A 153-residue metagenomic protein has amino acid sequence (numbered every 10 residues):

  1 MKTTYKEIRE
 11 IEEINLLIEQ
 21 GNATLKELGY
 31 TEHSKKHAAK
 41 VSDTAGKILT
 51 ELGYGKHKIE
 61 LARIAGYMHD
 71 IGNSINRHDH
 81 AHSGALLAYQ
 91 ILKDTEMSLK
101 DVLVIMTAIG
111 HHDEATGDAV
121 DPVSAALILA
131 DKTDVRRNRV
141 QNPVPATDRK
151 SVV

Functional and structural regions predicted by a protein language model:
M1-H80: Acidic/His-rich, divalent-metal-binding segments that scaffold phosphate/diphosphate chemistry
L52, T95-L99: Inter-helical turn/loop segments and adjacent helix faces that build the functional surface of alpha-helical bundle
A62-G66, S83-G84, I109, I128: Short alpha-helical catalytic segment bearing the HExxH-like zincin motif of zinc-dependent metalloproteases
D79-Y89, L99-K100: Post-HEXXH active-site segment of zinc metalloproteases
S98-R149: Histidine/acidic-rich helix-loop-helix segments that form or flank divalent-metal centers in metalloenzyme catalytic
V152: Conserved small/polar residues in nucleotide/adenosyl-binding loops
